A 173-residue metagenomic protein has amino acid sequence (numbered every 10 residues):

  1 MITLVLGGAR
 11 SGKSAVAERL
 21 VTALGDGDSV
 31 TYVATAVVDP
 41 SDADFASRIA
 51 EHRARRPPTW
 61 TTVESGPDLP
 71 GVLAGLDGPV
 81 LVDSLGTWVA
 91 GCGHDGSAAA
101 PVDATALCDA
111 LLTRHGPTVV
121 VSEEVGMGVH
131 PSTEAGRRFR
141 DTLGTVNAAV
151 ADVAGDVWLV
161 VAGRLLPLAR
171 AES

Functional and structural regions predicted by a protein language model:
M1-V5, V30, G78-S84, G116-V120: Generic beta-sheet signal
I2-A74: Conserved P-loop
G8, A34-A36, S84-L85, S122-E124: Short secondary-structure boundary segments
A17, H52, L81, E123 (+1 more regions): Residue-level signal for inorganic ion chemistry
D26, P58, A74-P79, R114-P117 (+1 more regions): Short glycine/proline-enriched coil/turn segments at helix->beta-strand junctions
D42-A43, G78, V129: Alpha-helical interaction segments
A54-V102: Helix-adjacent hinge/juxtasegments
V89-S173: Replace "adjacent to P-loop NTPase cores in ATP/GTP-dependent enzymes" with "adjacent to NTP-binding cores
